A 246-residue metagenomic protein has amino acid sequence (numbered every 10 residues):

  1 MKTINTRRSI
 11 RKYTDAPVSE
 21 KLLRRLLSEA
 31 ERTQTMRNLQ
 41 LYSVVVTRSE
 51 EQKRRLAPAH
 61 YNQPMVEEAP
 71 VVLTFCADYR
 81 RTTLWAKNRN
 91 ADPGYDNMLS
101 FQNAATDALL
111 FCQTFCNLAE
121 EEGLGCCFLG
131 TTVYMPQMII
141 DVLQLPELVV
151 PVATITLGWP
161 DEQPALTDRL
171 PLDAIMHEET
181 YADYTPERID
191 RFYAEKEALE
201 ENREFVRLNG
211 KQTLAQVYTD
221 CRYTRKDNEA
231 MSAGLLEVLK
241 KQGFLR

Functional and structural regions predicted by a protein language model:
M1-R246: Acidic, surface-exposed loops and disordered segments
